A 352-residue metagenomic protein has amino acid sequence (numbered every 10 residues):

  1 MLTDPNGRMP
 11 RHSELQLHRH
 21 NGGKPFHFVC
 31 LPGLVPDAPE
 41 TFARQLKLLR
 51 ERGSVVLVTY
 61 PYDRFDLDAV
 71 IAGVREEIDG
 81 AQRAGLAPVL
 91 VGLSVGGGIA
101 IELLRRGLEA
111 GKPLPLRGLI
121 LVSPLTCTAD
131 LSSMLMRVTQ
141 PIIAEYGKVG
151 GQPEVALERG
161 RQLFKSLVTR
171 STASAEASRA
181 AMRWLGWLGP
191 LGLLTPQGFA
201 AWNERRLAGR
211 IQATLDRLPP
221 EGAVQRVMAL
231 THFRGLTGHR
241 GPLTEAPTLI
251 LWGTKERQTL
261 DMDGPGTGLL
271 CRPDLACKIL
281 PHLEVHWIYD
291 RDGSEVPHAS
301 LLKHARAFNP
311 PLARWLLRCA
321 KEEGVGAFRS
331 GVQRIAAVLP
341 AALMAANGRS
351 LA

Functional and structural regions predicted by a protein language model:
L2-S54, Y60: Short, surface-exposed "cap/lid" segments of acyl-processing enzymes
A69-P88: Conserved acidic catalytic loop of the alpha/beta-hydrolase fold
P88-V89, G118-I120: Residue in the alpha/beta-hydrolase core beta-strand immediately N-terminal to the catalytic nucleophile
V91-A100: Gly/Ala-rich beta-loop-alpha elbow adjacent to hydrolase catalytic centers
E102-R106: Active-site signature of alpha/beta-hydrolase-fold catalytic machinery across serine- and Asp/Cys-nucleophile hydrolases
L119-E176: Flexible "cap/lid" loop of the alpha/beta hydrolase fold
G160-G268: Alpha/beta-hydrolase
D274-A352: Catalytic active-site module of serine/aspartate enzymes centered on a nucleophile-bearing elbow/loop
